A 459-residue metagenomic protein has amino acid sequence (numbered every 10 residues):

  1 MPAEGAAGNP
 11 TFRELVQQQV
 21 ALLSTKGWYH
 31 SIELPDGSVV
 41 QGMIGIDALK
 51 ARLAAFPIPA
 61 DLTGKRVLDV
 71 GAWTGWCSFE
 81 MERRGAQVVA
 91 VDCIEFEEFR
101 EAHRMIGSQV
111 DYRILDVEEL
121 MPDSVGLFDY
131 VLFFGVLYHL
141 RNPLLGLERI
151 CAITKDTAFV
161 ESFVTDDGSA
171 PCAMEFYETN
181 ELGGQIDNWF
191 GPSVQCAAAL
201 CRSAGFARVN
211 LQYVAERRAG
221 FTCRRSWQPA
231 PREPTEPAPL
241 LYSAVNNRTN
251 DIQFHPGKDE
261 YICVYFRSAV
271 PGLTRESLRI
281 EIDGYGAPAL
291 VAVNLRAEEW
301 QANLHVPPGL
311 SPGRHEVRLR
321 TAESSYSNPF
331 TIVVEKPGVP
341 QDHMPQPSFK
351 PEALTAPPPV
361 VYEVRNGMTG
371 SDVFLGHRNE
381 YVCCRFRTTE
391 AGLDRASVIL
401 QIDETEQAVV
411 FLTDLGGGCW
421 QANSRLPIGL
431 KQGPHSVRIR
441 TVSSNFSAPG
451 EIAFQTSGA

Functional and structural regions predicted by a protein language model:
M1-D36: N-terminal, positively charged/glycine-rich alpha-helical extensions of SAM-dependent methyltransferases
I32-D47: Class I SAM-dependent methyltransferase Rossmann-like catalytic core, especially the SAM/SAH-binding loop
M43-T63: Conserved alpha-helix/loop element of class I SAM-dependent methyltransferases that forms part of the SAM/SAH-binding
K65-W73: Conserved class I S-adenosyl-L-methionine
W76-E119: Class I SAM-dependent methyltransferase SAM/SAH-binding core
E118-P122, F128, L132-F133, R141-A230: S-adenosyl-L-methionine-dependent methyltransferase catalytic module, highlighting the catalytic core
R232-A459: A sequence-level detector for low-complexity, Ser/Thr- and acidic-rich stretches
